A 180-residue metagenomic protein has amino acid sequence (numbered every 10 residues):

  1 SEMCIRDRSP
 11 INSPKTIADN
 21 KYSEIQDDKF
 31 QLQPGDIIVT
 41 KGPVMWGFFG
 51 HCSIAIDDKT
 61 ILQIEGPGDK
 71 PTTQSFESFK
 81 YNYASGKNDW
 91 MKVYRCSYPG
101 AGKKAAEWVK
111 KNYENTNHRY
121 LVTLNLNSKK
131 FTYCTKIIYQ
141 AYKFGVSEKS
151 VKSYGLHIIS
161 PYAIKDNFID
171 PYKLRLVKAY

Functional and structural regions predicted by a protein language model:
S1-I5: Short, small-residue-biased leader/transition segments that mark boundaries at the very start of proteins
D7-R8, V93: Low-complexity basic/metal-binding stretches
S9-T16, L124-Y180: Activation targets extended, charge/polar-rich intrinsically disordered C-terminal tails
N12-F30: Mixed-charge, Lys/Arg-rich low-complexity intrinsically disordered regions
F30-C96, R119-K129: Glycine-rich catalytic cores of cysteine/serine-nucleophile enzymes that process amide/ester linkages in cell-envelope
L32-D36, G50, G102-A106, K110 (+2 more regions): Extracytoplasmic/secreted envelope proteins and their assembly/folding machinery, especially bacterial periplasmic
D57, G66, K110-E114, Y139-S147: Sec-exported extracytoplasmic/periplasmic mature domains
A84, Y98-N117: A structural motif
